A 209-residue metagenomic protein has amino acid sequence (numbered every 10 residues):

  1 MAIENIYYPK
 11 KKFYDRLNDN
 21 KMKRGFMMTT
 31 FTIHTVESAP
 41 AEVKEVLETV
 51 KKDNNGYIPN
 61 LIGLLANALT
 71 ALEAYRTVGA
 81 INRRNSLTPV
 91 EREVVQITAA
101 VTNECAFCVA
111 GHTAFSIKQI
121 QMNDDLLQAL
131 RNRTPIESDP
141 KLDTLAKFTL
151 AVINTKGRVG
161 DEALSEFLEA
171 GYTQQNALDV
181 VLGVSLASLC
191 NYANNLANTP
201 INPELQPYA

Functional and structural regions predicted by a protein language model:
Y7-Y8, Y14: Low-complexity, intrinsically disordered or signal/transmembrane-proximal segments
F13, D19-A209: Hydrophobic alpha-helical segments
